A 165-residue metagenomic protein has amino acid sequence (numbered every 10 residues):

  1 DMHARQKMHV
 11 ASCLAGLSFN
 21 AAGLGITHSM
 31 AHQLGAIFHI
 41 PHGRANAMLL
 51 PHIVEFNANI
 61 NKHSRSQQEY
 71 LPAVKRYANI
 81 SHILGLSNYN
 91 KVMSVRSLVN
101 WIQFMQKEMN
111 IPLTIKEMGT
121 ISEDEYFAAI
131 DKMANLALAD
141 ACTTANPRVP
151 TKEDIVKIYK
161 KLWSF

Functional and structural regions predicted by a protein language model:
D1-A22, D124: Carboxylate- and glycine-rich phosphate/diphosphate-binding segment that chelates Mg2+/Mn2+
M2-H3, K116-M118, P147-E153: Short coil/turn segments at secondary-structure boundaries
A4-K7, I26, A45-L49, R76 (+5 more regions): Residue-level detector of well-ordered alpha-helical segments, enriched for hydrophobic/aromatic packing positions
M8-G16, L50-V54, I102, Q106 (+2 more regions): Short alpha-helical scaffolding segments that buttress acidic/His motifs in well-ordered protein cores
C13-N46, D140-A145: Glycine-rich phosphate/pyrophosphate-binding beta-alpha loops
I40, R44-Y126: Gly/Pro-rich interdomain helix-loop hinge
D124-F165: Short, amphipathic C-terminal "tail helix"
